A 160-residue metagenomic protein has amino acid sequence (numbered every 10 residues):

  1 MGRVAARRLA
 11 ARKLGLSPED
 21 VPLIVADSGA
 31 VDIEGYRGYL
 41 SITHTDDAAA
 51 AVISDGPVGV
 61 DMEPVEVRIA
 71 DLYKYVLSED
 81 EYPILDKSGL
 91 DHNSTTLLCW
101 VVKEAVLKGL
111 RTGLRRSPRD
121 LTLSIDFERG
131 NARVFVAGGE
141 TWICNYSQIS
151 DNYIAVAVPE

Functional and structural regions predicted by a protein language model:
M1-E160: Core catalytic alpha/beta fold that binds nucleotide/phospho-ligands
